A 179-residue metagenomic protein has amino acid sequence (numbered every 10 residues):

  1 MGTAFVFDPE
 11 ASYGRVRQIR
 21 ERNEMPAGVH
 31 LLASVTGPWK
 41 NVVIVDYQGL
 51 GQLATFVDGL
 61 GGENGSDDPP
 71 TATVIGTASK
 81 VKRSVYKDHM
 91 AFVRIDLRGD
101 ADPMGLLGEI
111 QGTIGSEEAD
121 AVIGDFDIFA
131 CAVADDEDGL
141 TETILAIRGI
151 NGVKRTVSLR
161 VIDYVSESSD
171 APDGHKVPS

Functional and structural regions predicted by a protein language model:
M1-S179: A compositional/biophysical signature of low hydrophobicity enriched in polar/charged and small residues
